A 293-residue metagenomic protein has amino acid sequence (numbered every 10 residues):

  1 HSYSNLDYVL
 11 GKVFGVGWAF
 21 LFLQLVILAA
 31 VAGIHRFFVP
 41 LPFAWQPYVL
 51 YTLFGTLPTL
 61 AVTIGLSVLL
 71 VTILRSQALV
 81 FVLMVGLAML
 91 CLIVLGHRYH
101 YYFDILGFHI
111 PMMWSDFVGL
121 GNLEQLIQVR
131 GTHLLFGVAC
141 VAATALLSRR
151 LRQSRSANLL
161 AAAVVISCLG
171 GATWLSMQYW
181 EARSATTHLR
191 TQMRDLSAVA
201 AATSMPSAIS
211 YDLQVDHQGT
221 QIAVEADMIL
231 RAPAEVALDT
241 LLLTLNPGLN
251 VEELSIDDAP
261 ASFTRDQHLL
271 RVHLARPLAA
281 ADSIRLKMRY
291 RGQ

Functional and structural regions predicted by a protein language model:
H1-D7: Short helix-to-coil transition segments within interhelical loops that connect adjacent transmembrane helices
S4, W45, S76-F81: Membrane-helix interface segments
L10-R75, F108-Q128: Secretory targeting signals
W45, N158-I222: N-terminal, polar/Ser/Thr-rich
Q77-S156, M177-D195: Terminal transmembrane helical anchor/hairpin motif
I222-A232, M288: Short, well-ordered beta-strand segments enriched in hydrophobic/aromatic residues
M228-G248: Surface-exposed beta-strand/loop patches in extracellular or lumenal glycoproteins
A237-L238, G248-Q293: A surface-exposed beta-strand-loop module
